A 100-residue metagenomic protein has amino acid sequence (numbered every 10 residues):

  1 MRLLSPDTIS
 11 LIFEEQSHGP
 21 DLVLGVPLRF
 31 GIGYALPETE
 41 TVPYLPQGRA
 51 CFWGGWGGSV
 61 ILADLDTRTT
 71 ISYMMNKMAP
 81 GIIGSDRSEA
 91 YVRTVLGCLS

Functional and structural regions predicted by a protein language model:
M1-S100: Catalytic loop of the DD-peptidase/beta-lactamase superfamily, centered on the K-T-G motif and neighboring
